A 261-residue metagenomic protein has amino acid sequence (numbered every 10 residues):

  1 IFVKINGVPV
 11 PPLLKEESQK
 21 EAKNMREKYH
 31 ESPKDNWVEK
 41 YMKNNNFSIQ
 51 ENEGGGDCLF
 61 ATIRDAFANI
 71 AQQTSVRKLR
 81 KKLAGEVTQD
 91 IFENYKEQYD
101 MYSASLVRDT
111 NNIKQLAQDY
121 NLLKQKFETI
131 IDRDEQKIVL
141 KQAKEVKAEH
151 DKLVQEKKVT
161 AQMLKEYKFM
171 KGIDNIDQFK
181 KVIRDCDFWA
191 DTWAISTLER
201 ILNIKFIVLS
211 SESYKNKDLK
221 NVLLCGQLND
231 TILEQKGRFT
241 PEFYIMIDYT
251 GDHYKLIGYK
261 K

Functional and structural regions predicted by a protein language model:
I1-N52, A68-Q73, E93-V159, G258-K261: Non-catalytic, low-structured ubiquitin/UBL-interacting segments
L13, D35-Y41, N52, K168-K261: Deubiquitinase catalytic domains
K34, G54-G55, L59, S75 (+3 more regions): Alpha-helical interaction elements in eukaryotic regulators
Y41, A61-T62, A66, K82 (+5 more regions): Alpha-helical recognition domains of nuclear gene-regulatory proteins
L59, R64, A71-S105, E166-K168: Interface signal in eukaryotic adaptor modules for cytoskeleton, membrane trafficking, and small-GTPase signaling
A66-Q73, L202-V208: Short helix-capping/linker segments at secondary-structure and domain boundaries
G85-I91, R108-N112, L219-L233: Eukaryote-specific, cytoplasm-facing alpha-helical/coiled-coil scaffolding segments in long proteins
K158-K171: C-terminal regulatory/interaction module of P-loop NTP-utilizing enzymes
